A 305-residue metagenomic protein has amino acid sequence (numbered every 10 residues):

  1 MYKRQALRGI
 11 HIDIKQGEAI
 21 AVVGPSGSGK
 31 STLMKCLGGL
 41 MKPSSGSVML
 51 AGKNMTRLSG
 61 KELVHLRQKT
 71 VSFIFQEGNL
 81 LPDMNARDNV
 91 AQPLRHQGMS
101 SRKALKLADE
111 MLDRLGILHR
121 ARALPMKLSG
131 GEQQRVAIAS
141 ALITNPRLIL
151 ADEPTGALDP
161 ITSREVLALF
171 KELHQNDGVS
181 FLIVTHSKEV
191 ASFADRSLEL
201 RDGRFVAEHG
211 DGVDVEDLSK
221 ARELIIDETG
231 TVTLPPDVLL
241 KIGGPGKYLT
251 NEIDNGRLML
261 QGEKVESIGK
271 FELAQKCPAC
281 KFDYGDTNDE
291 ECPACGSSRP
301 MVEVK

Functional and structural regions predicted by a protein language model:
G38: Helix-to-loop junction immediately C-terminal to a conserved catalytic motif
G46-N54: Conserved ABC transporter NBD signature motif
K53-N54, A91, R95, R102-R120: Conserved ABC ATPase "signature" region
Q68, A123-M126, I143-T144: Conserved signature/switch motifs of ABC ATPase nucleotide-binding domains
M84-Q92: Short coil-to-helix segment of the ABC ATPase nucleotide-binding domain corresponding to the Q-loop/switch region
L124-L128, E132-Q134: Conserved ABC ATPase signature
I149-D152: Catalytic Walker B motif of ABC-type/P-loop ATPase nucleotide-binding domains
